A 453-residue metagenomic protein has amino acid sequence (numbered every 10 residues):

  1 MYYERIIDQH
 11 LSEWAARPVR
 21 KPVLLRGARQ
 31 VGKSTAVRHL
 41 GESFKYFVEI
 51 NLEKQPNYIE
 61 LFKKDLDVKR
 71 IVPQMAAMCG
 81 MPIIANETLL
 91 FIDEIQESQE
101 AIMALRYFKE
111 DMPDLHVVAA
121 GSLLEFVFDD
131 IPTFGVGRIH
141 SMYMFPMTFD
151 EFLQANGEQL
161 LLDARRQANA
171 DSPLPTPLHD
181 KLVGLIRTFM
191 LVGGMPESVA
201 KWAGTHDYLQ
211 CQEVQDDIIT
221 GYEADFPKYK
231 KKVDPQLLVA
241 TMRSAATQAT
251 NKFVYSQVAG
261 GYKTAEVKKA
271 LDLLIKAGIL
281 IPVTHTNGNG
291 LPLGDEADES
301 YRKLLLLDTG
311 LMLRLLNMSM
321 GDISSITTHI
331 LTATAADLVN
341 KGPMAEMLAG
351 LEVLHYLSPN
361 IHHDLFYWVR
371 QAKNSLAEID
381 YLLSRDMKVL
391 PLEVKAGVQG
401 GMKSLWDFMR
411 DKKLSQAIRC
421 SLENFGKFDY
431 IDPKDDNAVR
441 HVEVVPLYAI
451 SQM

Functional and structural regions predicted by a protein language model:
M1-A16: N-terminal pre-Walker A segment at the start of P-loop NTPase domains
K33: Conserved lysine of the Walker
A36, L40: Hydrophobic positions on the alpha1 helix immediately C-terminal to the Walker A/P-loop
K54-N86: Short glycine-rich substrate-engagement loop in P-loop NTPases that contacts/grips substrate
F91, H116-S122, Y143: Structural recognition of the conserved hydrophobic beta-strand(s) that form the central parallel beta-sheet of P-loop
D129-T247: Interdomain motor-coupling "hinge/lid" segment immediately C-terminal to the ATP-binding subdomain of NTP-driven enzymes
V199-A377, L383: Accessory nucleic acid-recognition modules appended to NTPase machines
F425-M453: Domain-level recognition of nuclease-like catalytic cores that cleave nucleotide substrates
